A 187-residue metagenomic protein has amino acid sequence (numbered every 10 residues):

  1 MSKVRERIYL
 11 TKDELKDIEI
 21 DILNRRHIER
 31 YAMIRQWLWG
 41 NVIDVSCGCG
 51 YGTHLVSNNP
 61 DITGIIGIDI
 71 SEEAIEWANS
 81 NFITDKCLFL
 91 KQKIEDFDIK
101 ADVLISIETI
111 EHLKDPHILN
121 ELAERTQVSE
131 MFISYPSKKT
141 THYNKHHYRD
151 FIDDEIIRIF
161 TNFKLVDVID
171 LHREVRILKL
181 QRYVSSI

Functional and structural regions predicted by a protein language model:
M1-F97, I107, H117-E121, Y143-K164 (+1 more regions): Conserved N-terminal segment of class I S-adenosyl-L-methionine
I62-T63, Q127-S129: A short helix->loop->beta-strand "cap" motif at the edges of active sites that frequently abuts
V103: Short, Asp-centered acidic motifs that coordinate Mg2+ and/or phosphate in catalytic or ligand-binding sites
I107-I110, S134: Residues lining the SAM
L113-K114, T126-V128: Helix-to-beta-strand junctions that scaffold the AdoMet/dcAdoMet cofactor pocket in Class I SAM-dependent enzymes
V128-P136: Conserved beta-strand signature within the Rossmann-like core of class I S-adenosyl-L-methionine
